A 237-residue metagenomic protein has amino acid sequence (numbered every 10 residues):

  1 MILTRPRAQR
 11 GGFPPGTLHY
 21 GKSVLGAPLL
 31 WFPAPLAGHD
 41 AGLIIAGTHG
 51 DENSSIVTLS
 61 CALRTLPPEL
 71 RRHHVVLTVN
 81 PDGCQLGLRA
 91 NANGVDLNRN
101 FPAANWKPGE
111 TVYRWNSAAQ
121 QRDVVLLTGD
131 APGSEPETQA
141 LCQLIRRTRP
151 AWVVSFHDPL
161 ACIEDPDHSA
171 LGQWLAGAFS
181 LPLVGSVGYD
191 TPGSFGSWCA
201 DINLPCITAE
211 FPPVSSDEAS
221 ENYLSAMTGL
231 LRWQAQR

Functional and structural regions predicted by a protein language model:
M1-F32: Short glycine- and acidic-rich boundary segments immediately preceding or forming the N-terminal edge of structured
T17, L29-W31, V75, V153 (+2 more regions): Conserved beta-strand scaffold positions in the cores of enzyme catalytic domains, especially in NTP/NDP-utilizing
V24, H39-A41, E52-S60, P67-S186: Active-site/substrate-binding loop(s) of hydrolase catalytic cores
P28-P35, F195-A200: Short, surface-exposed beta-strand/loop micro-motifs that present aromatic residues
L43-A46: Short hydrophobic beta-strand that contains or immediately precedes a catalytic carboxylate
H49: Divalent metal-dependent hydrolysis catalytic cores, especially in the metallo-beta-lactamase
D165, P192-R237: Active-site-adjacent mobile loop/cap segments within catalytic or ligand-binding domains
